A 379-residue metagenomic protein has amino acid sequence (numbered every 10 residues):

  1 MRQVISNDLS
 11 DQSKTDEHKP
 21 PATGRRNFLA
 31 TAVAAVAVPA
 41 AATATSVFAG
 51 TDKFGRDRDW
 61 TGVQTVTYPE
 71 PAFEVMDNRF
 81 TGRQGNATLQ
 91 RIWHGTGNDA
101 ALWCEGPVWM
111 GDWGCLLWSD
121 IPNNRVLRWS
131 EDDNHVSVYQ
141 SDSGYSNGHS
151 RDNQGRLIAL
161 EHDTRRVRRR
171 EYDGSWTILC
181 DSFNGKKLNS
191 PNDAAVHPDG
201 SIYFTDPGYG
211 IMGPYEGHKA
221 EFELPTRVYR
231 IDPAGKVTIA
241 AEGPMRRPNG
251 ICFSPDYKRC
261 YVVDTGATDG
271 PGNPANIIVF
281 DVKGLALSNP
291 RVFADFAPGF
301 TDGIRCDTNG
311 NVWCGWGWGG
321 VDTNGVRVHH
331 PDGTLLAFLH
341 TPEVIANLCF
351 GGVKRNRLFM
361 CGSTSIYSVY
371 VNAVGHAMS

Functional and structural regions predicted by a protein language model:
M1-T23: N-terminal secretory signal peptides
A22-N27, A37-K53: N-terminal twin-arginine translocation
F54-T88: Blade/loop signatures of beta-propeller domains
Q90-G95, H135-Y139, T177-F183, V237-A241 (+2 more regions): A short beta-strand motif characteristic of beta-propeller blades
T96-G114, D142-E161, R166, N184-I202 (+6 more regions): Beta-rich, blade/repeat-based domains predominating in secreted/periplasmic proteins but also intracellular
S130-N134, E171-G174, D232-G235, D281-L285 (+2 more regions): Short loop/turn segments that connect beta-strands within beta-propeller blades
R168-S201, G208-G217: Asp-box/WD-like beta-propeller blade repeats and closely related beta-sheet repeat scaffolds
G351-S379: Blade-level signature of beta-propeller repeat domains, shared across WD40, Kelch, NHL, RCC1 and BNR/Asp-box propellers
